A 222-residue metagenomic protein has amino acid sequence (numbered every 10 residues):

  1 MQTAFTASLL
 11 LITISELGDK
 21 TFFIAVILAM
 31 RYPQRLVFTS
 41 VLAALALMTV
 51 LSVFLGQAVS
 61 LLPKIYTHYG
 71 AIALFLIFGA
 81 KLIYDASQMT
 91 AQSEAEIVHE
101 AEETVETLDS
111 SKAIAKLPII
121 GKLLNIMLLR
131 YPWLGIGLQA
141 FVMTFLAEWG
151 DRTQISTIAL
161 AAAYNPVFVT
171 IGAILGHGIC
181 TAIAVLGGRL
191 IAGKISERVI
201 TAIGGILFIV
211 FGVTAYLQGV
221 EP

Functional and structural regions predicted by a protein language model:
M1-L17, T104-L146, V169-I171, L175: Small-residue-enriched transmembrane helix starts and helix-helix packing motifs in multi-pass inner-membrane proteins
Q2-Y69, S156-I174: Juxtamembrane transmembrane-helix termini in multi-pass membrane transport proteins
T13-L17, A46-L47, A80, F141 (+3 more regions): Hydrophobic/aromatic residues within the transmembrane alpha-helices of Major Facilitator Superfamily
T21, T49-V50, F141, W149-S156 (+1 more regions): Short helix-kink/termination motifs in transmembrane helices of multi-pass secondary transporters
P33-K116, G187, I203-I206: Membrane helix-loop-helix hairpins that form the core translocation module of multi-pass transporters
L51-S52, G178-G193: Transmembrane alpha-helical segments of integral membrane proteins
L186-I209: Interfacial loop-to-transmembrane junctions
V213-P222: Juxtamembrane boundary at the C-terminal end of a transmembrane helix
